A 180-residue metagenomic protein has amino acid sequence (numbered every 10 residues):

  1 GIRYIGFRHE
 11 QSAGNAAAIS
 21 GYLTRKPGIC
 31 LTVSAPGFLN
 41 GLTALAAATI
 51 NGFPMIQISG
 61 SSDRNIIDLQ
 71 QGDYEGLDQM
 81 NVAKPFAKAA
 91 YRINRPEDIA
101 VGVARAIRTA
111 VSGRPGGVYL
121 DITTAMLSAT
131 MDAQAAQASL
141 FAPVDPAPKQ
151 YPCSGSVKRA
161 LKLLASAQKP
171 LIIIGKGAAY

Functional and structural regions predicted by a protein language model:
G1-Y180: N-terminal alpha/beta PP-like core and its mobile active-site loop of ThDP/TPP-dependent enzymes
